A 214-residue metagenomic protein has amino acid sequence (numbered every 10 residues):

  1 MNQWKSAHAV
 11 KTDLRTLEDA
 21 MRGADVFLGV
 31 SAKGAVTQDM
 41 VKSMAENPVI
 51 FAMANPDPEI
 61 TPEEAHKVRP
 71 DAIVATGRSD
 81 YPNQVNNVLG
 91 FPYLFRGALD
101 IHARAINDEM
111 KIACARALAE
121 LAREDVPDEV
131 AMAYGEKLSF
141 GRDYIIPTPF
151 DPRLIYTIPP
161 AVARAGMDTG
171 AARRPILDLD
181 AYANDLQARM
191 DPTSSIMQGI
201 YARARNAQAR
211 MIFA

Functional and structural regions predicted by a protein language model:
M1-A32, A214: Glycine-rich phosphate/diphosphate-binding loop of Rossmann-like nucleotide-binding domains
M1-L14, K111, A115, E129 (+3 more regions): A cross-family phosphate/adenosyl-ligand binding-site feature
A9, V30-K33, S43-E46, M53-P62: N-terminal Rossmann-like NAD(P) cofactor-binding subdomain of oxidoreductases, focused on the glycine-rich
A20-M21, V41-M44: A short, aliphatic-rich alpha-helical micro-motif
A24, N47-P48, D71: Short, well-ordered alpha-helix to beta-strand connector turns
A52-P159, A163-A171: Adenosine-phosphate binding glycine-rich loop
I176-A204: Long, charged amphipathic helices and adjacent flexible linkers at domain junctions
Q208-A214: Short hydrophobic beta-strand segments
